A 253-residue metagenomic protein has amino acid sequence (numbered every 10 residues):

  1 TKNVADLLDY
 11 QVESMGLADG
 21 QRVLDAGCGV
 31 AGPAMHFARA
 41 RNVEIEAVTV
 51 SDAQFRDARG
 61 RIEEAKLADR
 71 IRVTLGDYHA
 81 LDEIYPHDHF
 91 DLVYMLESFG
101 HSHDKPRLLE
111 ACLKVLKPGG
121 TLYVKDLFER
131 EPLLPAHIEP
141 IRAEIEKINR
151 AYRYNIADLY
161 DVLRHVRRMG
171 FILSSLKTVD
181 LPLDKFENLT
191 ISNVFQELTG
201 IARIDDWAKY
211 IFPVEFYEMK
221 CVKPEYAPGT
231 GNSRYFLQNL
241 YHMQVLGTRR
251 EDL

Functional and structural regions predicted by a protein language model:
K2-D19: Conserved alpha-helix/loop element of class I SAM-dependent methyltransferases that forms part of the SAM/SAH-binding
R22-L24, P33-A80: Class I SAM-dependent methyltransferase SAM/SAH-binding core
A80-V93: A short acidic, Gly/Pro-enriched loop at the edge of an enzyme's catalytic core that lines a small-molecule cofactor
P106-T121: A short glycine-rich, Lys/Arg-flanked "PGG" loop and its adjoining helix->strand segment in the class I
Y123-E146: Conserved class I S-adenosyl-L-methionine
Y154-L176: Short alpha-helix
I172-G200: Conserved catalytic loop of SAM-dependent methyltransferase domains
Q196-L253: C-terminal lobe and adjacent flexible extensions of AdoMet/dcAdoMet transferase-like proteins
